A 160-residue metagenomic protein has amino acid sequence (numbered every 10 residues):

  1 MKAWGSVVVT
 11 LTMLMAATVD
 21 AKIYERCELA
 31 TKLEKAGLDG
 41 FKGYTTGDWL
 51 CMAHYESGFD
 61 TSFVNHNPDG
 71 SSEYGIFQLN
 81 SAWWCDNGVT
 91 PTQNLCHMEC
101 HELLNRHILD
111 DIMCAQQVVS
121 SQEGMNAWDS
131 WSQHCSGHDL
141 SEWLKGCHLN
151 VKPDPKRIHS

Functional and structural regions predicted by a protein language model:
K2-F59: Export/targeting segments at the very N-terminus of extracytoplasmic proteins
K22, H66-S160: Catalytic and binding regions of secreted/periplasmic enzymes and modules that target cell-wall glycans
S57-N67: Conserved alpha-helical segments that form or flank metal/cofactor-binding pockets of metalloenzymes
